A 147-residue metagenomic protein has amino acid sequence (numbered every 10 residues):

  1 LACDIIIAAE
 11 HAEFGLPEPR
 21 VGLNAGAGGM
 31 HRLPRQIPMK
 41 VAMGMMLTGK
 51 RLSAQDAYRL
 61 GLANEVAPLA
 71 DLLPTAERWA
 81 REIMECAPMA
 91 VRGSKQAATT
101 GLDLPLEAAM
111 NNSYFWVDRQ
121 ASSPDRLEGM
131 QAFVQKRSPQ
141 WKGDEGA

Functional and structural regions predicted by a protein language model:
L1-L47, L60, T75, W79: CoA-thioester-processing core
I5, G44, T48-K50, D56 (+3 more regions): Well-ordered beta-strand positions
I7-A12, A63-N111, D118, S122-P124 (+1 more regions): C-terminal long alpha-helix characteristic of the crotonase
L33, A57, S94, F133: Terminal peptide-recognition signature
M39-M43, L52-R59, A87-R92: Short, structured loop/turn "capping" segments at alpha-beta junctions
T48-L52, P124-E128: Short acidic-aromatic low-complexity motifs
